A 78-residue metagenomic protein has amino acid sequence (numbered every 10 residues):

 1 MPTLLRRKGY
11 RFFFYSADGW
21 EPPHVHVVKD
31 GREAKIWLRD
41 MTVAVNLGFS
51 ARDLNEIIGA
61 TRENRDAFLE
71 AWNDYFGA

Functional and structural regions predicted by a protein language model:
M1, V45, W72: Glycine-rich, flexible loop/turn motifs
M1-E21: Short, charged/polar N-terminal "headpieces" of proteins
M1-L4, E33-K35, F68, A78: Generic detector of short, locally flexible boundary/turn motifs and exposed helical patches
L4, V43-V45, N64: Generic preference for hydrophobic/aromatic residues in regular secondary structure cores
Y15-A51: A short, structured beta-strand/loop element
F49-A78: C-terminal structural segments of small proteins and small subunits
